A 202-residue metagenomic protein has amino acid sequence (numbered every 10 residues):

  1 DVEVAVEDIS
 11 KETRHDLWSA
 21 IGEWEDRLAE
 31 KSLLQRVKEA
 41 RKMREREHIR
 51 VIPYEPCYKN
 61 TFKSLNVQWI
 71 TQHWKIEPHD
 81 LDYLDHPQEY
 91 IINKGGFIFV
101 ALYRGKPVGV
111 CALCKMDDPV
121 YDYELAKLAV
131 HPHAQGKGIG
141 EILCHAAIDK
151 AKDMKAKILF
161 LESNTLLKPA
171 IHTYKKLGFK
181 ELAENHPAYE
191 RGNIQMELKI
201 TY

Functional and structural regions predicted by a protein language model:
D1-E12, D16-E23, R27, Q68 (+1 more regions): Short, solvent-exposed amphipathic helices
E3-I9, D26, E30-C57, I200-Y202: Conserved N-terminal entry element of GNAT/NAT acetyltransferase domains
R46-I49, P53-A126, H131-H133, C144-A146 (+4 more regions): Acetyl-CoA-dependent GNAT
Q135, F160-A170, P187-R191: Conserved beta-strand-loop-alpha-helix junction that forms the acyl-donor binding cleft
A151-S163: Conserved GNAT acetyl-CoA-binding A-motif
Y174, F179: Conserved active-site tyrosine of GNAT-family acetyltransferases
